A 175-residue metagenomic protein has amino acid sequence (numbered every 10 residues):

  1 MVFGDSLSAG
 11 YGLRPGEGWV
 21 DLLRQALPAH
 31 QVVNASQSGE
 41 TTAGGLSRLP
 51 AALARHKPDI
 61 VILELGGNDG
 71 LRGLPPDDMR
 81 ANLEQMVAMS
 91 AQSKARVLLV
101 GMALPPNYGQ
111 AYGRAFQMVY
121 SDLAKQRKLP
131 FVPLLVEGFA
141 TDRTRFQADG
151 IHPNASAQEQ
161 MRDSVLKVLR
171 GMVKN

Functional and structural regions predicted by a protein language model:
M1-T41, R48-K57: Serine-esterase "nucleophile elbow" of acetyl-processing enzymes
L22-A26, S47-N175: Alpha-helical cap/lid subdomain in secreted, periplasmic, or secretory-pathway luminal O-acyl-processing enzymes
